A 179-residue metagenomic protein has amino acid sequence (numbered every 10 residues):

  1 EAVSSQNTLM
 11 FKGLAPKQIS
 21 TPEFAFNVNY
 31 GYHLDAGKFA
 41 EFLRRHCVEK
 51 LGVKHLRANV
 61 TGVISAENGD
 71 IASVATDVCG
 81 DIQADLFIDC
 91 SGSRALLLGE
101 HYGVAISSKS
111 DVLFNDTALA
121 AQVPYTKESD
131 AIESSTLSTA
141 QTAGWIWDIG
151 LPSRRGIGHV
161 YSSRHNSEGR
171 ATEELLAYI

Functional and structural regions predicted by a protein language model:
E1-H33: Flavin (FAD/FMN) cofactor-binding and adjacent substrate-gating region of FAD-dependent oxidoreductase domains
T21-E174: Predominantly flavin-linked oxidoreductase catalytic cores and closely associated redox partners
